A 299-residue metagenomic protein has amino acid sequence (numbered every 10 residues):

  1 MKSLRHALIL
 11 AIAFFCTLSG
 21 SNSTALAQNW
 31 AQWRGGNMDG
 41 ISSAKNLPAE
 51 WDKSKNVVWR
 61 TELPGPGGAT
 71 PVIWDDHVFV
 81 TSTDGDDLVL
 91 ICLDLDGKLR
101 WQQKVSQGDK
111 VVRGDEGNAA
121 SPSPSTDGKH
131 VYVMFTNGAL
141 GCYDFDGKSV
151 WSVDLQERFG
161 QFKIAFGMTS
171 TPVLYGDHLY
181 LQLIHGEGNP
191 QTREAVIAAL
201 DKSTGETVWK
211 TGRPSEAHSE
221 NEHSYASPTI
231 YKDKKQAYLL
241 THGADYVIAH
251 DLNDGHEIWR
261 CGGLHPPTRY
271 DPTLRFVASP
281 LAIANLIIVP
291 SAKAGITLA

Functional and structural regions predicted by a protein language model:
M1-I9: N-terminal secretory signal peptides that target proteins for export/translocation
M1-K2, N22-T24: Short linear, low-complexity motifs centered on an aromatic residue
H6-A7, S19, N29, W33: Positively charged, low-complexity intrinsically disordered regions
I9-S21: Bacterial N-terminal signal peptides
A25-A299: Noncatalytic, solvent-exposed loop/strand surfaces of beta-propeller-type extracellular/periplasmic domains
